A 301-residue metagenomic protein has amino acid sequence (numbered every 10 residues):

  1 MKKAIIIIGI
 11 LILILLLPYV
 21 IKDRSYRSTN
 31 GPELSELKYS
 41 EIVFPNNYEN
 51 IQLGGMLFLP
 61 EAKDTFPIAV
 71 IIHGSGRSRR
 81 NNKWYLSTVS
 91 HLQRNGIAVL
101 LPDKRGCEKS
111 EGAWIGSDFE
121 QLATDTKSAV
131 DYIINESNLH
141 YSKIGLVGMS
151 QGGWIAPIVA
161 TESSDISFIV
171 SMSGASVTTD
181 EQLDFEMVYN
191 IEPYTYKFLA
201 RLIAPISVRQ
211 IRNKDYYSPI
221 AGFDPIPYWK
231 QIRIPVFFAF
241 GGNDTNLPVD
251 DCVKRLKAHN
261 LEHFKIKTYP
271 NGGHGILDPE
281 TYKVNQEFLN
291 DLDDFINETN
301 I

Functional and structural regions predicted by a protein language model:
Y26-K63: N-terminal cap/lid segment of alpha/beta-hydrolase-fold proteins
R27, P32, E162-R209: Hydrolase active-site cap/lid region
S78-V89, K104, D250: The serine-hydrolase catalytic nucleophile loop
V89-K109: Conserved alpha/beta-hydrolase
G116-S137: Alpha/beta-hydrolase active-site loop
I232, F238-F240: Short beta-strand/loop motif that positions the catalytic acidic residue of the alpha/beta-hydrolase fold
I234, P248-K257: Short alpha-helix in the alpha/beta-hydrolase fold that links the catalytic acid
G272-G275, E280-I301: Catalytic active-site module of serine/aspartate enzymes centered on a nucleophile-bearing elbow/loop
